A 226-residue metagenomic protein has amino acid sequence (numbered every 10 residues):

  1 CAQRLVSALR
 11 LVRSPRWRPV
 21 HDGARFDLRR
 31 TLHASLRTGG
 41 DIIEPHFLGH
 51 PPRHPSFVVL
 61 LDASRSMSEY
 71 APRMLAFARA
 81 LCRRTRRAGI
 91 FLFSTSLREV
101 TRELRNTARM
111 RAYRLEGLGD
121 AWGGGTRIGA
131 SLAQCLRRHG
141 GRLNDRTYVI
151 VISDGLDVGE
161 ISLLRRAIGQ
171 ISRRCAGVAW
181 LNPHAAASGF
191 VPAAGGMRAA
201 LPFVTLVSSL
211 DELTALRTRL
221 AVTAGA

Functional and structural regions predicted by a protein language model:
C1-H54: Acidic/polar low-complexity segments with low predicted structural confidence
L32, F47-L75: MIDAS-like acidic motif and immediate structural context at the N-terminus of von Willebrand factor A/I domains
L32, L60-S64, T147-G159, T205: DG-centered beta-turn motif at the end of beta-strands
V59, I90-L92, V149-V151, A179-W180: Structural beta-sheet core signal
E69-P72, A76-R127: Metal-dependent catalytic core segments for phosphate chemistry
M110-T147, S188-P192: Von Willebrand factor
S162-I168: Charged helix-capping and loop-helix junction motifs
I168-A226: Von Willebrand factor type A / integrin I
